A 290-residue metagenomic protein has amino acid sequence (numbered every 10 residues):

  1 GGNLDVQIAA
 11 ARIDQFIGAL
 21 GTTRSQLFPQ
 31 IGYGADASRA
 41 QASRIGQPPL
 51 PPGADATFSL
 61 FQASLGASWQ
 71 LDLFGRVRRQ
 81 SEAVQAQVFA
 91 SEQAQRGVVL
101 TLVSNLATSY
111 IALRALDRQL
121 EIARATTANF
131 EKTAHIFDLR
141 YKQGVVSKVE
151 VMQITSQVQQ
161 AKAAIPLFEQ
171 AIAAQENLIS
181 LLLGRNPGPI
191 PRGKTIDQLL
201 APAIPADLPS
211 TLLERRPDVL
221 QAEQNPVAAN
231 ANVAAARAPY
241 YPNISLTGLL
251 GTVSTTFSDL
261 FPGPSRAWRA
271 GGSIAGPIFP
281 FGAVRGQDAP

Functional and structural regions predicted by a protein language model:
G2-Q7, D14-P29, S43, S64-E82 (+7 more regions): A glycine-/polar-enriched beta->alpha junction
Y33-R39, L246-T252: Transmembrane beta-barrel strands of outer-membrane/channel proteins
I45-G53: Flexible, solvent-exposed loop segments that connect beta-strands
P52-S59, F261-R266: Replace "Gram-negative outer membrane beta-barrel proteins" with "bacterial and organellar outer membrane beta-barrel
L60-Q62, T108, Q153, A267-R269: Transmembrane beta-barrel architecture of outer-membrane proteins
V77, A86, Q93-L208: Periplasmic alpha-helical coiled-coil/stalk elements that build and connect Gram-negative outer-membrane
F168, P217-D218: Metallo-beta-lactamase
